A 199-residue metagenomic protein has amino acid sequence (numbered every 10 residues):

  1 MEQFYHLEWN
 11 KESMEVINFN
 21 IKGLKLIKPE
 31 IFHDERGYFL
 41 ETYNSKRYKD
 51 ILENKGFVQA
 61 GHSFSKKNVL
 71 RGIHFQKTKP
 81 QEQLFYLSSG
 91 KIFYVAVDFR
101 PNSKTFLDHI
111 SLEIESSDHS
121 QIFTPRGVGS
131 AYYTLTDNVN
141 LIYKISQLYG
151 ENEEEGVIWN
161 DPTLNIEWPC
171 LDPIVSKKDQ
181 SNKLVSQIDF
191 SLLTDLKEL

Functional and structural regions predicted by a protein language model:
F4-S117, N138, I145-L199: Non-catalytic, conserved peripheral segments adjacent to functional cores
I114-D137: Conserved metal-binding segment of the jelly-roll/cupin
